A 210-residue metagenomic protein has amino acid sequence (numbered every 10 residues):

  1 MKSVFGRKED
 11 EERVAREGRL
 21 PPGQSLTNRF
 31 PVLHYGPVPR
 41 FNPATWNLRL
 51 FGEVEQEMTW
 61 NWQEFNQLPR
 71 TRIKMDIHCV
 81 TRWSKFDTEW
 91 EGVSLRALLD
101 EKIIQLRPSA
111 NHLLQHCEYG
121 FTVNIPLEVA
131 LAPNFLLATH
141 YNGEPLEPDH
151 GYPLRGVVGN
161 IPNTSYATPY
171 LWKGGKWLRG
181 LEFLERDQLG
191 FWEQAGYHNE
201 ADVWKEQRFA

Functional and structural regions predicted by a protein language model:
M1-L48, E101-A210: Extended, aromatic/histidine-rich regions of cofactor-dependent oxidoreductases associated with respiratory
G36-W90: A glycine-rich, hydrophobic loop/mini-helix early in the fold
E53-W60, F86-V93, Y119-I125, N163-Y166: Short, exposed beta-strand "edge-strand" segments with a Pro/Gly-rich flavor and a Y/T-containing core
E55, K85, L95, L146 (+1 more regions): Short, flexible micro-motifs
N61-Q63, R96-D100, A138-H140: Short acidic (Asp/Glu) patches
D76-C117: Extracellular-facing segments of soluble proteins and assemblies that are Gly/Ser/Thr-biased and enriched in aromatics
